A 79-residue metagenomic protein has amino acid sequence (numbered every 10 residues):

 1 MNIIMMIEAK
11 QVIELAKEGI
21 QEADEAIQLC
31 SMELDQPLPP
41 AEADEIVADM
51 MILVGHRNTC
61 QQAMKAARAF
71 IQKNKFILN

Functional and structural regions predicted by a protein language model:
M1-Q21: Short, charge/polar-rich alpha-helical segments
E22-I77: Short, charge-rich amphipathic interface segments used for partner binding and complex assembly
